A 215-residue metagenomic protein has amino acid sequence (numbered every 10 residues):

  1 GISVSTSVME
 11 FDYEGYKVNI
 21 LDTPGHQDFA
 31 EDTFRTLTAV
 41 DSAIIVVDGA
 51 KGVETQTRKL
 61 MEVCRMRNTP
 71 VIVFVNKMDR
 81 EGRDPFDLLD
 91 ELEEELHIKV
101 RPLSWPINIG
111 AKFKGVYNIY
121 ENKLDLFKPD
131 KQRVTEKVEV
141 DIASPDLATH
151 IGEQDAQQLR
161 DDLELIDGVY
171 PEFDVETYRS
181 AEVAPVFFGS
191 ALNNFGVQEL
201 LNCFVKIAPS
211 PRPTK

Functional and structural regions predicted by a protein language model:
G1-K215: Structural and coupling elements of P-loop NTPases
